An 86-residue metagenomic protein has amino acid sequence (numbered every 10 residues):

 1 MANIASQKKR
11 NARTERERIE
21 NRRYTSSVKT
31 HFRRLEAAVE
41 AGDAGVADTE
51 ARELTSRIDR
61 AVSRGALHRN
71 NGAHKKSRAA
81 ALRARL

Functional and structural regions predicted by a protein language model:
A2-L86: Ribosome large-subunit tunnel/peptidyl-transferase-proximal elements
